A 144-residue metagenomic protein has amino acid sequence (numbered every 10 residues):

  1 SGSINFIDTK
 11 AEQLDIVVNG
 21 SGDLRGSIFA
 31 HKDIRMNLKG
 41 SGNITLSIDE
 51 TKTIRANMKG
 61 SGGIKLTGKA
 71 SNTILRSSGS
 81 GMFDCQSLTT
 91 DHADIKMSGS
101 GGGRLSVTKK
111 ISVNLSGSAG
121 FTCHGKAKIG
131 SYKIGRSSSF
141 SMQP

Functional and structural regions predicted by a protein language model:
S1-S3, A11, S21, H31 (+3 more regions): Short acidic/polar capping segments at secondary-structure boundaries
G2, G22, G42, G62 (+4 more regions): Small-residue (G/S/T/A) turn/hinge positions that recur once per unit in extracellular repeat modules
I7-I16, S27-M36, L46-A56, L66-L75 (+4 more regions): Short "repeat-start/strand-capping" segments in structured domains, especially the N-termini of parallel beta-helix
L38-T45, M58-L66, S77-F83, S100: Solenoidal tandem-repeat scaffolds enriched in leucines and small polar residues
